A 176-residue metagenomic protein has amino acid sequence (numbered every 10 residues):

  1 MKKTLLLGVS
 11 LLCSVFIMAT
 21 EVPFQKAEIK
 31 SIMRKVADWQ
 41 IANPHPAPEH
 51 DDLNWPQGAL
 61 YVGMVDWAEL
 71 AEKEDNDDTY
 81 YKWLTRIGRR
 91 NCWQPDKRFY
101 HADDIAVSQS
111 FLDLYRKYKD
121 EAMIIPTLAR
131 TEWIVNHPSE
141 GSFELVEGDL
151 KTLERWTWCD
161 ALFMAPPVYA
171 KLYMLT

Functional and structural regions predicted by a protein language model:
M1-E21: Bacterial Sec-dependent N-terminal signal peptides
T20-R86, E121-W133, S142: Low-complexity, Ser/Thr/Pro/Gly-enriched N-terminal "stalk/linker" regions
V36-P48, T152-L153, M164-L175: Active-site lining segments of carbohydrate-active enzymes
I41-A42, T85-W93, G141-T152: Acidic/His metal-coordination segments adjacent to aromatic residues that form catalytic metal sites in metalloenzymes
P44-A47, P95, Y118, P138 (+1 more regions): Alpha-helical junction/boundary sensor with strong preference for TPR arrays
L53-E69, Y100-R116, T157-M174: Well-ordered alpha-helical segments within folded domains of soluble proteins
N76-D113: Mid-chain, structured segments of secreted extracytoplasmic proteins
I124-F163: Asp-box/WD-like beta-propeller blade repeats and closely related beta-sheet repeat scaffolds
